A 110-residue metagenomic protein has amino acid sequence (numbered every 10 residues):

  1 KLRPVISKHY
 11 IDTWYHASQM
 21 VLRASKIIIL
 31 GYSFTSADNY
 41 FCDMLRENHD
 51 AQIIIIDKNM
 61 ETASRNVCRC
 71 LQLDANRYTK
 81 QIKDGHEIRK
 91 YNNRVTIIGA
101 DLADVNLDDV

Functional and structural regions predicted by a protein language model:
K1-I11: Glycine-rich phosphate- or other oxyanion-binding loops that anchor nucleotides, phosphorylated ligands
H9-V110: SIR2/sirtuin-family catalytic core signature
